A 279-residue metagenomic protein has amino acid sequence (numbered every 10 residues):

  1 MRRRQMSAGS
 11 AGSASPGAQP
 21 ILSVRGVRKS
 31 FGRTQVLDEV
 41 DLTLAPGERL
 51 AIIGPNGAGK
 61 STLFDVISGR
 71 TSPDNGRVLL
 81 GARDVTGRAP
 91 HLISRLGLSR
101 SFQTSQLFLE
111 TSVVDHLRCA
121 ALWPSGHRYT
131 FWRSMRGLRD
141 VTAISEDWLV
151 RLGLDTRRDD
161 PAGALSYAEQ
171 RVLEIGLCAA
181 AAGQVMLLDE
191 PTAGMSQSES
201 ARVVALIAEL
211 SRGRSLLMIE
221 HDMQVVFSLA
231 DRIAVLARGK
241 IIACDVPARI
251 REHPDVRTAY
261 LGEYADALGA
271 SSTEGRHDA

Functional and structural regions predicted by a protein language model:
R2-G9, S15-A279: Glycine-rich phosphate-binding loops of nucleotide-dependent enzymes
